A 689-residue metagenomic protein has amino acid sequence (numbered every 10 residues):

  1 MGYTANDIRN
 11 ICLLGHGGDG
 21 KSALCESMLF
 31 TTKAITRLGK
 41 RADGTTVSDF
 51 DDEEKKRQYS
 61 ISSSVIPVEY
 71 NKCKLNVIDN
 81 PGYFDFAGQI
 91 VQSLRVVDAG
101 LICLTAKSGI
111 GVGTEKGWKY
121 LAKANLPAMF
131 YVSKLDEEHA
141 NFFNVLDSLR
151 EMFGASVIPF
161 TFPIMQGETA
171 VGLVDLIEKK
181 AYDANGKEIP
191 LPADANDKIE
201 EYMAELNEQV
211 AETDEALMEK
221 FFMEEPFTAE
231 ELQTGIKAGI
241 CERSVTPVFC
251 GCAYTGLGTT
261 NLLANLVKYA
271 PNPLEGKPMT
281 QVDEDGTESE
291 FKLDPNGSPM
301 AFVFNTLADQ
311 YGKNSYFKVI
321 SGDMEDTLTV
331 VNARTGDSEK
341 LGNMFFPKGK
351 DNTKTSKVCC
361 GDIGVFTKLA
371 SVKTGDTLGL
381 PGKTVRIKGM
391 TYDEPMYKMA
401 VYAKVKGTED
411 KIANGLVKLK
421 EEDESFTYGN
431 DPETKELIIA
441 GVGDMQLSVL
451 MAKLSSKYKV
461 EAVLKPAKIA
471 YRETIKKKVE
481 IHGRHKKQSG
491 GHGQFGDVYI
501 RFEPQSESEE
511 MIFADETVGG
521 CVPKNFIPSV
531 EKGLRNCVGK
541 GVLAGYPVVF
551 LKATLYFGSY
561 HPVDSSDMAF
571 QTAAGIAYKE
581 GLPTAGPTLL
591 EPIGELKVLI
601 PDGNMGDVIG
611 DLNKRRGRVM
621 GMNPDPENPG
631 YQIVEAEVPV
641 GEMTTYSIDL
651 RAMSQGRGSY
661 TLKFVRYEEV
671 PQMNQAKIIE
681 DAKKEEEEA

Functional and structural regions predicted by a protein language model:
M1-A689: Structural and coupling elements of P-loop NTPases
